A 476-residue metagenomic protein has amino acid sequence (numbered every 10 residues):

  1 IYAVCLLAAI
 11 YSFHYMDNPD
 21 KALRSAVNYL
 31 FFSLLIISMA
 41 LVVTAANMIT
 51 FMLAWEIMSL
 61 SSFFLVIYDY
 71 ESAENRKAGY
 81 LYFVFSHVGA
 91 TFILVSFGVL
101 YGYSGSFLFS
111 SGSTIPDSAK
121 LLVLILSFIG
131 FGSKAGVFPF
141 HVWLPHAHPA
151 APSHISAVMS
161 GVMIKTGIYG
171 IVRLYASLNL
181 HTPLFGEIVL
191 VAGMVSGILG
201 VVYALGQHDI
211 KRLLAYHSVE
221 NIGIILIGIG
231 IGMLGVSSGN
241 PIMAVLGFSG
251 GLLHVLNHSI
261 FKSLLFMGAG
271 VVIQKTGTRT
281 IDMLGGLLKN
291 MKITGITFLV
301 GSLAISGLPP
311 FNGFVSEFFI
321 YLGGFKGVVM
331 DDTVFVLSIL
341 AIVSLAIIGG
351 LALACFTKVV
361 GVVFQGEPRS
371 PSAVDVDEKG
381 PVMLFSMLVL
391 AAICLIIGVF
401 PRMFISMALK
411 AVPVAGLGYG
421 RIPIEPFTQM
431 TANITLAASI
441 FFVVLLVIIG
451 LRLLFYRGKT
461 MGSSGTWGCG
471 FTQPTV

Functional and structural regions predicted by a protein language model:
I1-C5: Predominantly extracellular/luminal regions of secreted and cell-surface proteins, especially disulfide-bonded
L7-F51, S61-E378: Hydrophobic transmembrane alpha-helices and their helix-loop junctions in integral membrane proteins
E56: Short phosphate-coordinating micro-motif centered on Lys-Gly-acidic
S59, A147, F471-T475: Short, isolated positions within intrinsically disordered regulatory regions of eukaryotic proteins
G285-I296, I348-V476: Cytoplasmic/organellar membrane-interface segments at the starts of transmembrane helices in multi-pass inner-membrane
